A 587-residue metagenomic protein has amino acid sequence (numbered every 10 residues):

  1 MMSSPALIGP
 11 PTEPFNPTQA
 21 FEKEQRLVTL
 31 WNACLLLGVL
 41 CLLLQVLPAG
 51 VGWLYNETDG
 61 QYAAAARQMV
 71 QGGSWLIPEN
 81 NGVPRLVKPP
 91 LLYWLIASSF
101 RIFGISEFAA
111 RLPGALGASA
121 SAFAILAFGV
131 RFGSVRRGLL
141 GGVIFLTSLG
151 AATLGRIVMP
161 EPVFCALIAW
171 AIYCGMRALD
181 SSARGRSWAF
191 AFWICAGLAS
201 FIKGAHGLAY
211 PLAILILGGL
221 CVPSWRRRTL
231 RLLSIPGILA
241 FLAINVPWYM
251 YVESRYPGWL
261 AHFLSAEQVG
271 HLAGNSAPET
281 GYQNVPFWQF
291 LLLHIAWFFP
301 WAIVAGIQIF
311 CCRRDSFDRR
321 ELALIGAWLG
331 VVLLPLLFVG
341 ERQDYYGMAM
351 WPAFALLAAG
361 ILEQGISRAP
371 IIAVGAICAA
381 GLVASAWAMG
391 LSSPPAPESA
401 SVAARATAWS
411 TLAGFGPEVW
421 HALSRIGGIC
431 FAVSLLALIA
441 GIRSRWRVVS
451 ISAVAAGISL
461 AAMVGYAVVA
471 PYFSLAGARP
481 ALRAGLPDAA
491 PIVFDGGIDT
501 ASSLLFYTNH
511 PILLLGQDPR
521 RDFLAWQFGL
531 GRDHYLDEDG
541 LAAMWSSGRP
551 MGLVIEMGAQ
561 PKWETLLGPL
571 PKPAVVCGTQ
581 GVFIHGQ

Functional and structural regions predicted by a protein language model:
S3-A369: Membrane-integral, polyisoprenol-dependent glycosyltransferases of the GT-C/oligosaccharyltransferase superfamily
S4-I8, T12-F21, W31, F190 (+2 more regions): Membrane-embedded architecture of ER/inner-membrane glycosylation machinery
